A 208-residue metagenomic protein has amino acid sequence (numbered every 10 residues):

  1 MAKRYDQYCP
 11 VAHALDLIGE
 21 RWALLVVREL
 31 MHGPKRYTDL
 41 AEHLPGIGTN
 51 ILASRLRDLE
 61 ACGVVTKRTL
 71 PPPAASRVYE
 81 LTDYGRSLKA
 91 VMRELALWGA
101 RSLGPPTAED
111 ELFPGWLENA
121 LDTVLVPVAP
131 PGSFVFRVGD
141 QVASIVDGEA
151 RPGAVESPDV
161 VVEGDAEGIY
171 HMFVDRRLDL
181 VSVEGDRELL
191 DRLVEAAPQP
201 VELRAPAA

Functional and structural regions predicted by a protein language model:
M1-Q7: N-terminal intrinsically disordered/low-complexity leader segments
C9-G48: N-terminal helix-turn-helix DNA-binding core of bacterial DNA-binding proteins
A41-K67: Canonical helix-turn-helix DNA-binding module
E60-E80: Beta-hairpin "wing" of winged helix-turn-helix
E80, Y84-S144, L189-A208: Acidic, aliphatic-rich amphipathic alpha-helical segments
V142-V161: A short, structured beta-strand/loop element
V155-A208: C-terminal interaction segments
